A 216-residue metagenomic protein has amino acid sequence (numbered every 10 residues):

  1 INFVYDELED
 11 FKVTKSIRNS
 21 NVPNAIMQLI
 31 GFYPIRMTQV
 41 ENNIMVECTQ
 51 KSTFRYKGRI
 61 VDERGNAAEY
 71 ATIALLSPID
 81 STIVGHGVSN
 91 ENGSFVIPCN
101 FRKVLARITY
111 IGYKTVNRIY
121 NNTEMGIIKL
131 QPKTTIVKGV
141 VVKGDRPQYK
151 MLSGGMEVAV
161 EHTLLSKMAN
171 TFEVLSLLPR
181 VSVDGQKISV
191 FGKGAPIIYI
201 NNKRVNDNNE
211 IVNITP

Functional and structural regions predicted by a protein language model:
I1-S52, T82-G85, P147-Q148, L152 (+1 more regions): N-terminal export/assembly leaders
K15, G93-F95, G126: Short strand-edge motifs at loop-to-beta-strand transitions and within beta-strands of extracellular beta-rich domains
N19, N66-A68, V96-V104, Y120: Short Pro-Gly-centered beta-turn/loop motif in secreted/extracellular proteins
Y33, Q39-E47, K51-R55, R59-N66 (+5 more regions): Short, acidic, small-residue-rich periplasmic hinge/interaction motif at the N-terminus of Gram-negative outer-membrane
T53, N92, F101-K103: Extracellular Ig-like/FN3 beta-sandwich strand-entry sites
I79-S94: Short, acidic Ser/Thr/Gly-rich low-complexity loop/linker segments typical of extracellular and cell-surface proteins
V96-P98, L177-P179, K203-P216: Short acidic/polar hinge/loop motifs at secondary-structure boundaries that mediate gating or recognition
G112, N201-K203: Residue-level detection of beta-strand-connecting loop/turn positions
